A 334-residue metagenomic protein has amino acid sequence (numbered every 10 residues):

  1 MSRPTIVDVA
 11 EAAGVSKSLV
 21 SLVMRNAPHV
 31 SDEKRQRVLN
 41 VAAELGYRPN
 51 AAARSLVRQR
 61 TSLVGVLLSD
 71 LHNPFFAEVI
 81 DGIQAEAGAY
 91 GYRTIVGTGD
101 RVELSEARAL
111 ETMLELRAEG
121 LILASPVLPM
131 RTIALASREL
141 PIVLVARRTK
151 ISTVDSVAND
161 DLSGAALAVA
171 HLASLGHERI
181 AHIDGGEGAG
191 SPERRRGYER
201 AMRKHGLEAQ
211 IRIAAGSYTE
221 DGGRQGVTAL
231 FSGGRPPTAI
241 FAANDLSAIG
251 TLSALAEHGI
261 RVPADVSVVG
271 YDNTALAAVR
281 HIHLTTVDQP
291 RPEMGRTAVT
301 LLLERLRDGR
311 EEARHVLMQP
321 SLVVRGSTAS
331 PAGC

Functional and structural regions predicted by a protein language model:
M1-T5, Q59-A170, S174, S232: Alpha-helical recognition/docking segments in bacterial nutrient-uptake and carbohydrate-utilization systems
M1-T61, A332: N-terminal helix-turn-helix DNA-binding module of bacterial transcription factors
I6, K17, R35, A53 (+11 more regions): A general structural signal for well-ordered alpha-helical segments in protein cores
S16, S62, E119, H177-R179 (+1 more regions): Short acidic/polar active-site loop segments enriched in Thr and Asp
S21-L22, R35, R117, E178 (+2 more regions): Short, cationic motifs built from Arg/Lys/His that form the positively charged side of catalytic pockets
E44, A85-Y90, R138-L144, R148-C334: Bacterial carbohydrate/catabolite-sensing allosteric modules
E44-N50, L104, L123-P126, L252: Short gly/ser/thr-rich secondary-structure transition/capping motifs
